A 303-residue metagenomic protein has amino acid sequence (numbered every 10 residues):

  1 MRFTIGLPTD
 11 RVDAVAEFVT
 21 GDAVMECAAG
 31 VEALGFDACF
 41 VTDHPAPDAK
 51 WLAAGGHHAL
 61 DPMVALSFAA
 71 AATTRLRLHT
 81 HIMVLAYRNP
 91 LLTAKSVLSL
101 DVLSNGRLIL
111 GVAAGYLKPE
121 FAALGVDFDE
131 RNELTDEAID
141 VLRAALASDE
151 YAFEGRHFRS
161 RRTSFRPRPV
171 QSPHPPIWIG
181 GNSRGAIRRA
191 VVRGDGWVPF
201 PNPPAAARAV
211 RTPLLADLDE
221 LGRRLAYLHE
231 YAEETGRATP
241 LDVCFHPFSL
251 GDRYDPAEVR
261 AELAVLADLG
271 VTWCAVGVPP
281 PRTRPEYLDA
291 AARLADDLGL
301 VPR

Functional and structural regions predicted by a protein language model:
M1-A72, P175, L215-L218, P281 (+2 more regions): N-terminal beta1-alpha1-beta2 module of alpha/beta enzyme domains
R2-G6, A38-F40, R75-H81, R107-G111 (+4 more regions): Structural preference for beta-strand elements that scaffold enzyme active sites
R2-T20, M83-A152, P201-P204, R208-T212: Flexible, glycine-rich active-site loops centered on histidine and acidic residues that chelate a metal or position
L7, G30-E32, D37, D129-V170 (+1 more regions): An alpha-helical appendage that flanks or caps ligand/catalytic pockets
L7-D22, H81-L91, Q171-N182, F245-A257: Active-site mouth loops of central-metabolism enzymes
F18-V31, T93-V97, I179-R189, Y254-L266: Short, acidic/polar
V31, G35, D43, A69 (+7 more regions): Conserved, mostly hydrophobic/aromatic
P176-W197, R224-L228: Aromatic-lined glycan-binding groove of carbohydrate-active enzymes
